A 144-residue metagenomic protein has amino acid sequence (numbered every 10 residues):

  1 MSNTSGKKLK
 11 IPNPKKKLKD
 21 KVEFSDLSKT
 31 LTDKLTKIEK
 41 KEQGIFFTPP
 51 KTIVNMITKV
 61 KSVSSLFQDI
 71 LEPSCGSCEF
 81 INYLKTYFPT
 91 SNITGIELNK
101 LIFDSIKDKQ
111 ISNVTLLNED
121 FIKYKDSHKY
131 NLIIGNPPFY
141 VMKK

Functional and structural regions predicted by a protein language model:
S2-K144: SAM-dependent methyltransferase catalytic region
